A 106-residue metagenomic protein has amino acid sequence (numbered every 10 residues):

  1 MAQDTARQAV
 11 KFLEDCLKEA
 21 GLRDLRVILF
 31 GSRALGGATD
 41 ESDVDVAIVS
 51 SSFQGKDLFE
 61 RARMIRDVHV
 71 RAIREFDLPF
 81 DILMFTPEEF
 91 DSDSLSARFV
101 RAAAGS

Functional and structural regions predicted by a protein language model:
M1-I28, L35-D40, S51-S106: Catalytic core of pol beta-like nucleotidyltransferases
D45-I48: Short beta-strand->loop micro-motif that forms the acidic, two-metal-ion catalytic signature in nucleotide-processing
